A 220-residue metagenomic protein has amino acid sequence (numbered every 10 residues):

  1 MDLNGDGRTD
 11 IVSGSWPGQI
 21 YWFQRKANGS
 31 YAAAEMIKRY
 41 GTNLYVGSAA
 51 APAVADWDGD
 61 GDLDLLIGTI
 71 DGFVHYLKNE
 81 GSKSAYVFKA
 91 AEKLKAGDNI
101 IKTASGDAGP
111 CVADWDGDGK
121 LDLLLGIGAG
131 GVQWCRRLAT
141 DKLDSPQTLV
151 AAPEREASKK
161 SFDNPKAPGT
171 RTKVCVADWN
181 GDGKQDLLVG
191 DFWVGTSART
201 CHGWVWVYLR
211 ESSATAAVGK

Functional and structural regions predicted by a protein language model:
M1-L3, A50-W57, A108-W115, T172-W179: Beta-propeller blade termini
G5-G14, G59-G68, G117-G126, G181-G190: Acidic/hydrophobic-patterned starts of short beta strands in beta-sheet-rich repeat architectures
S15-W16, S48, T69-I70, I127-G128 (+2 more regions): Short loop/turn segments that connect beta-strands within the blades of beta-propeller domains, predominantly WD40
P17-Q19, G72-F73, G130-G131, W193-S197: Short glycine/acidic-enriched loop and turn motifs that connect beta-strands
Q24-G47, E80-S105, R136-G169, E211-K220: Blade-edge motifs of beta-propeller repeat domains
G72, C111-V112, L121, L125-R136: Loop/turn-rich, solvent-exposed surfaces of beta-rich toroidal or solenoidal domains
K173-K220: Blade-level signature of beta-propeller repeat domains, shared across WD40, Kelch, NHL, RCC1 and BNR/Asp-box propellers
